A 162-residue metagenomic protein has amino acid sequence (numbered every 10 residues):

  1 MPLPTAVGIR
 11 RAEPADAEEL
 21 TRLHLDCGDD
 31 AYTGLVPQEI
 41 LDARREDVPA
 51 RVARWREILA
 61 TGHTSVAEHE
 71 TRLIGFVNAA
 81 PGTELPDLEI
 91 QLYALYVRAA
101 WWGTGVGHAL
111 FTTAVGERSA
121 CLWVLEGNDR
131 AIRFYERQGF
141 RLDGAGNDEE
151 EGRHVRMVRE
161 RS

Functional and structural regions predicted by a protein language model:
L3-V7, R11-P14, R22-W102, H108-T113 (+2 more regions): Acetyl-CoA-dependent GNAT
E13-D16, N128: Acidic/polar helix N-cap motif
E19, R133-F134: Structural preference for long, well-ordered alpha-helical segments within the folded cores of structured domains
G62, E151-M157: Short hydrophobic/aromatic beta-strand or adjacent loop that forms the aromatic wall/cage of a ligand/substrate-binding
A99-W102, L122-R133, D148-R153: Conserved beta-strand-loop-alpha-helix junction that forms the acyl-donor binding cleft
F111, G116-G127: Conserved GNAT acetyl-CoA-binding A-motif
Y135, F140: Conserved active-site tyrosine of GNAT-family acetyltransferases
